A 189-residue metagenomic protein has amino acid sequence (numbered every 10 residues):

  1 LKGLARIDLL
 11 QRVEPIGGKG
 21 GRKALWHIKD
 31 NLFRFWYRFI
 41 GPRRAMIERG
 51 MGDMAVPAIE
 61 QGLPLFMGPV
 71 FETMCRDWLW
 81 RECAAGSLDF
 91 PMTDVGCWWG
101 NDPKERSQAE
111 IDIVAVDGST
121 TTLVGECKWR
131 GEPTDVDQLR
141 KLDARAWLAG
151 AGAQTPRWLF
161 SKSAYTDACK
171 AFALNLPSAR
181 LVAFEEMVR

Functional and structural regions predicted by a protein language model:
L1-G3: Amphipathic alpha-helical scaffolds
A5-G17: A short, conserved structural fragment
P15-I16, G20, A24-R189: A cross-kingdom feature that marks ATP-driven nucleic-acid transaction machinery
